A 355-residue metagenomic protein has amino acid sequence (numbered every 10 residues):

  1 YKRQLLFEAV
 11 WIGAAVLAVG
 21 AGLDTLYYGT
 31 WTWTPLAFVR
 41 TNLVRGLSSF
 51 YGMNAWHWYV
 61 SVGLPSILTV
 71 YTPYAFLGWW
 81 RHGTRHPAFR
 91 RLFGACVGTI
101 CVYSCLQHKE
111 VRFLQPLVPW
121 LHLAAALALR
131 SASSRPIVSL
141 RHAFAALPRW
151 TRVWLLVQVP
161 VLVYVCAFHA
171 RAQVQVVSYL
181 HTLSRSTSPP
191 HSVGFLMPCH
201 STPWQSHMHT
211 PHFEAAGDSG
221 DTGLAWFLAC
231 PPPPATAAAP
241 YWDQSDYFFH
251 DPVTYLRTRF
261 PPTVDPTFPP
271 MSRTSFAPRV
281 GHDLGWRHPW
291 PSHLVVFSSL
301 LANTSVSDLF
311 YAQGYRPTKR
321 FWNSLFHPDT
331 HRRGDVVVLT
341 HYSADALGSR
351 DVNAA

Functional and structural regions predicted by a protein language model:
K2-R3, A18, S61-A88, I100: Hydrophobic, aromatic-rich transmembrane alpha-helices and their immediate juxtamembrane boundary segments
K2-Y27, W150-L156: Hydrophobic alpha-helical membrane-interfacial segments at the cytosolic entry of transmembrane helices
L5-V10, V60, F89-V97, T151: Hydrophobic alpha-helical transmembrane segments
G29-W33, S49-Y59, R90, G94 (+2 more regions): Membrane-interface catalytic loops of GT-C/OST-like multi-pass glycosylation enzymes that act
N42-S66, V102-Y103, A143-F144: Juxtamembrane membrane-interface segments at transmembrane-helix boundaries in membrane proteins
T69-W79, P119-P136: Transmembrane alpha-helical segments
S139-S299, P317, F321-N323, R333 (+2 more regions): Membrane-embedded, lumen/periplasm-facing catalytic core of multi-pass transferases that use lipid-linked donors
